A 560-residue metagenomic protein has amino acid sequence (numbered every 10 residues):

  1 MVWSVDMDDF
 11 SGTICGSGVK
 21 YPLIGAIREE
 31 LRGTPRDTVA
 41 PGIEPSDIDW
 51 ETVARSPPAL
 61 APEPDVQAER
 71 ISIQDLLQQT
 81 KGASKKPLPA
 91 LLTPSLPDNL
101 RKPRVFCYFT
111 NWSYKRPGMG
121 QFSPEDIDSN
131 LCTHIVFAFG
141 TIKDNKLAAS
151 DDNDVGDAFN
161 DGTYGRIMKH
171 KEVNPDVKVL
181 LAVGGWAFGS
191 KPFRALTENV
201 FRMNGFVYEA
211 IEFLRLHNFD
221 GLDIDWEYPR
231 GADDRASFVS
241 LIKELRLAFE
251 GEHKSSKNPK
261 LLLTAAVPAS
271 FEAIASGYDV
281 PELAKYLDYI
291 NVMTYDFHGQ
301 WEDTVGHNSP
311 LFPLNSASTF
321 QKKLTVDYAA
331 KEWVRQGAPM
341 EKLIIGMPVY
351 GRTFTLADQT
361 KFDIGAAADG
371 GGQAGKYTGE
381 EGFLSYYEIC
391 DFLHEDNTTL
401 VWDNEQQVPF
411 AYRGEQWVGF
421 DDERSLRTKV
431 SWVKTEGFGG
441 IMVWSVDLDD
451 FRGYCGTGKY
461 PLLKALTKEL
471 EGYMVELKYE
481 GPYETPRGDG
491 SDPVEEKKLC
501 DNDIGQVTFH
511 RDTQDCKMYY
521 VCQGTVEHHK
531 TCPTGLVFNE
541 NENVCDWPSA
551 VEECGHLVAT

Functional and structural regions predicted by a protein language model:
V2-E30, L76, K85-L214, E244 (+1 more regions): Glycan-recognition patch characteristic of GH18 chitinases/ENGases and related GlcNAc/peptidoglycan-binding proteins
W3-D6, W112, G140-K143, W186-A187 (+4 more regions): Acidic glycine-/aspartate-rich tracts in secreted/extracellular proteins
W3-F10, I14, V19-Y21, I27 (+2 more regions): Substrate-binding surface in catalytic domains of secreted glycosidases
F10-G16, P22-I27, P87, L91-R101 (+5 more regions): Glycan-binding loop/region signatures in secreted carbohydrate-active enzymes
I27-L31, V475, R487-T560: Cysteine-rich, disulfide-bonded extracellular modules and peptides in secreted proteins and receptor ectodomains
L31-P94, Y483-P493: Extracellular mucin-like PTS segments
I135, L181, I224, L245 (+4 more regions): Conserved, mostly hydrophobic/aromatic
V200-L222, A275-L283: An active-site-proximal structural segment forming one wall of the substrate-binding cleft that immediately precedes
